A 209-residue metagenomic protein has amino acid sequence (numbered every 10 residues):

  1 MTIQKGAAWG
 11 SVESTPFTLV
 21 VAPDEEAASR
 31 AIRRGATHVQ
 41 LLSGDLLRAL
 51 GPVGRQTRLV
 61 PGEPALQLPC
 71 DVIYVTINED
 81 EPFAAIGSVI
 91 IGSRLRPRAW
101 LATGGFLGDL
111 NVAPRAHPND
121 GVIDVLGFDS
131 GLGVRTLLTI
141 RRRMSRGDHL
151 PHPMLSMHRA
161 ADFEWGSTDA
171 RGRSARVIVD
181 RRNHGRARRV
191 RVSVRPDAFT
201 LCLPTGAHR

Functional and structural regions predicted by a protein language model:
M1-F106, N111-V112, N119, M157: Catalytic core of DAGKc-family lipid kinases
P69-I73, V125, F163: Well-ordered beta-strand positions enriched in small/hydrophobic/aromatic, beta-favoring residues
C70-D71, G121-I123, R188-V190: Change "...and in nucleic-acid phosphodiester-cleaving endonucleases..." to "...and in nucleic-acid processing enzymes
A84-I90, L107-A113, D148-P151, R176-V179 (+1 more regions): Glycine-rich, charged/polar anion/phosphate-binding loops that engage phosphate groups from diverse ligands
A85-I90, D124-G127, A161: A broad, low-specificity signal for short, low-complexity segments enriched in glycine/proline and polar/charged
L95-H149: Internal helical hairpin/lid segments
D129-R209: ATP/nucleoside-binding phosphotransfer catalytic cores, i.e., glycine-rich phosphate-binding loops
